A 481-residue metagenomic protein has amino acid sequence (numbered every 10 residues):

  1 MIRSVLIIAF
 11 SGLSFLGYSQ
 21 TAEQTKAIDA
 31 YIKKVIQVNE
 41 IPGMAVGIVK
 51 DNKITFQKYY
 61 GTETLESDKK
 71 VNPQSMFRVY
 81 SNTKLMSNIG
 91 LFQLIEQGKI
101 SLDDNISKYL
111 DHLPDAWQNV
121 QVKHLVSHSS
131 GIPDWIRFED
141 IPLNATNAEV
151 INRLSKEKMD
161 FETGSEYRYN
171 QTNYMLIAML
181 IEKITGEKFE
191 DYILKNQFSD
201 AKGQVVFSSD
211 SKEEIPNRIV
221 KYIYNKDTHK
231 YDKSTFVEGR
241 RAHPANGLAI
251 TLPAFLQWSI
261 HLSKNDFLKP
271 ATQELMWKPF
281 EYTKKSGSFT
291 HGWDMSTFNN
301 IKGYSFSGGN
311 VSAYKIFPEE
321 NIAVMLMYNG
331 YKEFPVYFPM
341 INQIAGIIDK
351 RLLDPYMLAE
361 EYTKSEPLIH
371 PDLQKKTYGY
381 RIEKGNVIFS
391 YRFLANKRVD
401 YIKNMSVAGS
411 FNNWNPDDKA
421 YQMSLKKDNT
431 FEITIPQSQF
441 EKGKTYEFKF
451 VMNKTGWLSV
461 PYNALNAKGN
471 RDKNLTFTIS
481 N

Functional and structural regions predicted by a protein language model:
M1-E23: Bacterial Sec-dependent N-terminal signal peptides
Q20-K58, D191-K195, K233-Q374: Catalytic loop of the DD-peptidase/beta-lactamase superfamily, centered on the K-T-G motif and neighboring
A27, V35-A45, E66-H124, F161-T172 (+2 more regions): Short active-site loop at a secondary-structure junction that contains or immediately precedes the catalytic residue(s)
T64, W117-G308, A313: Short, surface-exposed loop or secondary-structure junction motifs that flank catalytic or metal-binding residues
H370-K403: Basic K/R-rich, polyanion-interacting modules in nucleoproteins and related proteins
Y391-K442, N453-T478: Aromatic-rich carbohydrate-binding modules that target alpha-glucans
K444-Y446: Exposed beta-strand face motif in extracellular beta-rich ectodomains
K449-V451: Extracellular recognition modules
